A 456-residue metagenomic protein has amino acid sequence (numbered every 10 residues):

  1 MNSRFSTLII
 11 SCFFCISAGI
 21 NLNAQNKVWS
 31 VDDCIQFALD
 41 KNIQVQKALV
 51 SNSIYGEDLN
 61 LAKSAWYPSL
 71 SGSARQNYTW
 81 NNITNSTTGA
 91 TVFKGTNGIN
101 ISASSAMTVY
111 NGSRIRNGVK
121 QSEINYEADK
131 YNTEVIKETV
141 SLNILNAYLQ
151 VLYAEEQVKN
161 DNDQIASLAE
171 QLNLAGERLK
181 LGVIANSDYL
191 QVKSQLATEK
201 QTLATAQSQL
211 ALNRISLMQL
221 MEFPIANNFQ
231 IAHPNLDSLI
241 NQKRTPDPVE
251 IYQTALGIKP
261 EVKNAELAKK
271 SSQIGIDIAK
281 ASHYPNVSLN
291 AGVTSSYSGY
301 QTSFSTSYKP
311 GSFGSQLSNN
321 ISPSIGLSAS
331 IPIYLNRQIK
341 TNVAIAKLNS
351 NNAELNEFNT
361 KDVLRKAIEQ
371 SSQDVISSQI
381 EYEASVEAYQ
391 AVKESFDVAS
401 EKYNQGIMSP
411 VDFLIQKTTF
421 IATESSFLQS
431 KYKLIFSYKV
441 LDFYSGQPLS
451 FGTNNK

Functional and structural regions predicted by a protein language model:
M1-I10, A18-I20: Bacterial N-terminal signal peptides that target proteins for export
L22-S71, R75, I225, A232-K270 (+5 more regions): Bacterial Sec-pathway N-terminal export signals of envelope proteins
N23, I215, I225, S426-K456: Acidic, low-complexity, intrinsically disordered peripheral segments
Q25-Q150, V287, A291, R337-K340: Short flexible linkers and secondary-structure junctions
N26-K27, S73-M107, P234-K243, D277 (+2 more regions): Small/polar, glycine/serine/threonine/aspartate-rich low-complexity segments that form flexible
Q46-V50, K63, G95, V109-K137 (+6 more regions): Sec/SRP-type N-terminal targeting helices
T139-T254, D374, S378, F420: Periplasmic alpha-helical coiled-coil/stalk elements that build and connect Gram-negative outer-membrane
L179-V183, Y403-I407, Y444: A short glycine-centered flexible hinge/capping loop motif at secondary-structure junctions
